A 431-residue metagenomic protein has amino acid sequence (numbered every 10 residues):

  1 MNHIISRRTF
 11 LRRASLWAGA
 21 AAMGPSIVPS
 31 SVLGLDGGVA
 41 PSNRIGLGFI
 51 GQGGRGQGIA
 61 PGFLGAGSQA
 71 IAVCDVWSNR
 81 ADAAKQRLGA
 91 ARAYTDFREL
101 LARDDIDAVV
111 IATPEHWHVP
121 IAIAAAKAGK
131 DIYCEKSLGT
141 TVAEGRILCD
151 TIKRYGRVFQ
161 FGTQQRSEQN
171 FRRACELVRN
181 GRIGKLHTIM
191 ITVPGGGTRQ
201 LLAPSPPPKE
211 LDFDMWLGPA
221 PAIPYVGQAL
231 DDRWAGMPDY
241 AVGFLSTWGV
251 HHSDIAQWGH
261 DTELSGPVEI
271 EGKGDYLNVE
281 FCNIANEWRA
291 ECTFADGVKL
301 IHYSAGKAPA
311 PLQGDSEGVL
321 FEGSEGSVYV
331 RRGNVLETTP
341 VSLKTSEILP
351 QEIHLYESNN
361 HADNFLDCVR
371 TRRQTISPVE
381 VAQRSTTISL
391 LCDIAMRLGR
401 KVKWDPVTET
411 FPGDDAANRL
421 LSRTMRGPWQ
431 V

Functional and structural regions predicted by a protein language model:
M1-C134, A143-V158: N-terminal glycine-/serine-/threonine-rich beta1-alpha1-beta2 phosphate-ribose binding loop of Rossmann-like
R13-A40, D367-V431: C-terminal helix-rich "cap/oligomerization" subdomain common to oxidoreductases
G51, R182-Q200, D212-V226, V268-L277 (+1 more regions): NAD(P)-dependent dehydrogenases' Rossmann-like dinucleotide-binding region
D131, G139-M215: A contiguous active-site-proximal alpha/beta segment in oxidoreductase catalytic domains
F161-T163, D239-S246, G274-V279, A305-A308 (+2 more regions): Active-site rim elements
E168-I191, A203-P204, S246-D275, A295 (+2 more regions): Oxidoreductase and adenylate-handling cofactor-binding alpha/beta cores
D214-G297: Rossmann-like dinucleotide-binding domain that binds NAD(P)(H)
E280, W288-N359: NAD(P)-dinucleotide binding in Rossmann-like oxidoreductases
